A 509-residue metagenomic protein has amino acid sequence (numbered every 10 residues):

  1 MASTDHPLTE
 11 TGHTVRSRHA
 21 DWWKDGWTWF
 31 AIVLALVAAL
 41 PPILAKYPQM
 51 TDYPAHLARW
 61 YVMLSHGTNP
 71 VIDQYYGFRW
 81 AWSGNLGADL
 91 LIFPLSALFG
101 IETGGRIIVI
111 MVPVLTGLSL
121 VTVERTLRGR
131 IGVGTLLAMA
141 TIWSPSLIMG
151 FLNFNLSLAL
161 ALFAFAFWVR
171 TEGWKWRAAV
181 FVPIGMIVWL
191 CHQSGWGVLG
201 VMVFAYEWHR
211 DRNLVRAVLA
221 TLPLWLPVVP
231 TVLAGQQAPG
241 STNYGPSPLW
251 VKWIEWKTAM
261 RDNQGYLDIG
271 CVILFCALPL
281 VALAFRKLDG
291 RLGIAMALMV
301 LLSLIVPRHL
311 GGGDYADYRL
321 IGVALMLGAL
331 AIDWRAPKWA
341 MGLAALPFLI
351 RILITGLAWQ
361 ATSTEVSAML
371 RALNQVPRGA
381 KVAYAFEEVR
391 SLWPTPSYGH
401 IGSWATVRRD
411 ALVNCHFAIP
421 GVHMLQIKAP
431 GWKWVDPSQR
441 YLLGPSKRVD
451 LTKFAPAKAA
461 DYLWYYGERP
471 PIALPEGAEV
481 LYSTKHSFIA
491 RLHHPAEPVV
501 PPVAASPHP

Functional and structural regions predicted by a protein language model:
S3, L120-I142: Transmembrane-helix signature of polytopic, membrane-embedded enzymes that assemble or transfer cell-envelope glycans
A45-H56, G67-N69, Y76, G84-N85 (+2 more regions): Transmembrane catalytic cores of multi-pass membrane glycosyltransferases and polysaccharide-assembly enzymes
A58-S65, G77-I101: Short hydrophobic/aromatic helix or loop-helix immediately within or flanking a transmembrane segment in polytopic
W60, S119, A140-S144, L156-E172 (+1 more regions): Specific aromatic-rich, kink-prone transmembrane helix
I107-L127: Transmembrane-helix motifs of polytopic, lipid-linked glycan transferases
M149-L156: Short acidic/glycine- and proline-prone juxtamembrane loop motifs at membrane-interface regions of multi-pass membrane
L330-L357: Signature aromatic-anchored transmembrane alpha helix within multi-pass, membrane-resident enzymes that catalyze glycan
A372-R448, T452-E468: Short periplasmic/luminal acceptor-recognition loop of GT-C membrane glycosyltransferases, typified by
